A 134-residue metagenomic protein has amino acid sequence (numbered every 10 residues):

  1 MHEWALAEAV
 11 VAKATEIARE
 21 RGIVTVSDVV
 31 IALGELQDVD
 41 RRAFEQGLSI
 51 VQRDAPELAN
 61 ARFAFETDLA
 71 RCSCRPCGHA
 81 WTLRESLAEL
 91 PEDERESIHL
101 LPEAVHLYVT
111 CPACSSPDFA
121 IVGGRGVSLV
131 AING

Functional and structural regions predicted by a protein language model:
M1-V30, G34-G134: N-terminal, polar/charged subdomain of small-to-medium soluble alpha/beta proteins
